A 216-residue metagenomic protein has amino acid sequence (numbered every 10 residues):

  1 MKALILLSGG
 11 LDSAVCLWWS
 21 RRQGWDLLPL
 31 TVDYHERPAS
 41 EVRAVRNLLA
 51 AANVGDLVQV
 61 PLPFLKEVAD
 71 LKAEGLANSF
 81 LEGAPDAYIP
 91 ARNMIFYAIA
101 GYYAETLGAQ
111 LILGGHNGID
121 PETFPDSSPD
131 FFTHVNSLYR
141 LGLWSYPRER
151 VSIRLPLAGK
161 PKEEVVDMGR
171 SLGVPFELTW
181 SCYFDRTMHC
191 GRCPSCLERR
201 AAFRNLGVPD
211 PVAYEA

Functional and structural regions predicted by a protein language model:
M1-L172: ATP-dependent adenylation/nucleotidyltransferase module used to activate substrates
F80-G83, R200-N205: A polyampholytic, Gly/Pro-enriched intrinsically disordered region
A98, W180-A201: Local cysteine-cluster metal-coordination motifs and their immediate loop/turn environment, predominantly Fe-S cluster
L143, R204-G207: Short amphipathic alpha-helical interaction/hinge segments
G169-S171, F176-D185: Short, intrinsically disordered, charge-biased short linear motifs at domain edges
D185-R186, L206-A216: Short cysteine/histidine-rich metal-coordination sites, predominantly Zn2+-binding motifs
